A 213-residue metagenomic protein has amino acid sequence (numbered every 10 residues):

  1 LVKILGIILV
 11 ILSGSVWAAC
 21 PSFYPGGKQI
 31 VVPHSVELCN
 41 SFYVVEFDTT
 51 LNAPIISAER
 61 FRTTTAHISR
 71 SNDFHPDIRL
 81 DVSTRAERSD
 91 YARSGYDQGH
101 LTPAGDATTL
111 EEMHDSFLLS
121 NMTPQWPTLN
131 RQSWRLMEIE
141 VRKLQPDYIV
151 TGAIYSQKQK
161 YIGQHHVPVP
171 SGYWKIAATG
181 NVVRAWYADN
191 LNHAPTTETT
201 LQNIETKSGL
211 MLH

Functional and structural regions predicted by a protein language model:
L1-V2, A18: Initiator methionine at the very start of the polypeptide chain
V2-V10: Sec-dependent signal peptide recognition, specifically the positively charged N-region followed immediately by
S13-S15: N-terminal signal peptide c-region/cleavage motif recognized by signal peptidases
W17-S41: Extreme N-terminus nucleophile/cap motif
S22, N40, T50-I56, V169-S171 (+2 more regions): Coil-to-beta-strand transition motifs
V36-D97: Short, His- and charge-rich active-site/binding loops that engage polyanionic ligands
L80-H213: Domain-level detector of nuclease and nuclease-like folds in predominantly extracellular/periplasmic contexts
